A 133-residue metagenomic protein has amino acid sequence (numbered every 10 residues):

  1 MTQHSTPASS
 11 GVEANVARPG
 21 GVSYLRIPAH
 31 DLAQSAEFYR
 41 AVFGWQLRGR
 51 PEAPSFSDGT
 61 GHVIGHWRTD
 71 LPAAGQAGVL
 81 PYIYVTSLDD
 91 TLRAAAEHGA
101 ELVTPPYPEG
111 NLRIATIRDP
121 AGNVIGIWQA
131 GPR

Functional and structural regions predicted by a protein language model:
M1-A36, H62, V79-P81, G131-R133: N-terminal beta-strand motif that seeds the catalytic metal site of vicinal oxygen chelate
T2-H4, G44-V79, V124-Q129: Conserved short beta-strand elements that form part of the metal-binding/catalytic scaffold of enzyme active sites
A14-V16, T69-A73, E97: A short alpha-helix capping/helix-coil boundary motif
S23-R26, Y107, G126: Residues embedded in well-ordered beta-strands within globular domains across many folds
L32, I83-V124: Vicinal oxygen chelate
Y39: Catalytic core of tubulin tyrosine ligase-like
R50, P105-P106, P132: Residue-level detector of family-conserved "landmark" positions at structurally sensitive sites
